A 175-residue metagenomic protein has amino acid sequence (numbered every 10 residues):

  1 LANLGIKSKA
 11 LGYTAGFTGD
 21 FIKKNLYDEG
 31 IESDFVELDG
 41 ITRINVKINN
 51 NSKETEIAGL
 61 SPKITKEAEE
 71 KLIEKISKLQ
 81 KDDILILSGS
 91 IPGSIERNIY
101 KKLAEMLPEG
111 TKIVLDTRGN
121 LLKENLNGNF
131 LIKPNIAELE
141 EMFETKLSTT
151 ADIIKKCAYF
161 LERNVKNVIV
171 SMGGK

Functional and structural regions predicted by a protein language model:
L1-I41: Substrate-binding N-lobe of the ribokinase-like
K7, D82-D83, K166: Short acidic/polar active-site loop segments enriched in Thr and Asp
G12-Y13, E37-L38, K47-N49, A58 (+3 more regions): Short beta-strand segments
V36-I44, T65-A68: Gly/Ser-rich phosphate-binding catalytic loop and adjacent alpha/beta segment that cradle a phosphoryl group at enzyme
I48-K81: Conserved phosphate-binding/catalytic loop of the ribokinase/pfkB sugar-kinase fold
E56-A58, D82-S90, D116, K133-E138: Short beta-strands and strand-loop turn motifs
P62-T65, I91-I95, L121-L122, E141: Short, small-residue-enriched loops and turns at beta-alpha junctions that line or gate enzyme active sites
N98-K175: Conserved phosphate/ATP/ADP-binding segment of small-molecule kinases
